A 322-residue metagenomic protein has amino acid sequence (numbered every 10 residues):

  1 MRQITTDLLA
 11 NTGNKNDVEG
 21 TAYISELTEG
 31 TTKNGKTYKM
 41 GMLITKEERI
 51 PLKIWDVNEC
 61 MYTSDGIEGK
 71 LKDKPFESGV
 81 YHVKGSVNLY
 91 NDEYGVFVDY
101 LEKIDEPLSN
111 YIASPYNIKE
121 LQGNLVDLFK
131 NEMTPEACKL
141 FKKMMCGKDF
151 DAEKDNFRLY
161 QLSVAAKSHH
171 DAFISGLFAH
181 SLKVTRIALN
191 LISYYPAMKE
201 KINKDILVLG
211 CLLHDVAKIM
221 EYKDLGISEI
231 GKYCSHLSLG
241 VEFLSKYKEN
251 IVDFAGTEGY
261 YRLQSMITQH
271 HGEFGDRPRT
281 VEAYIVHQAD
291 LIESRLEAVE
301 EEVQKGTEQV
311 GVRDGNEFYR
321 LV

Functional and structural regions predicted by a protein language model:
M1-T21: OB-fold nucleic-acid-binding modules
N16-G35: Structural detector for short beta-strands of small beta-barrel domains
D17-V18, N58-K84: Short nucleic-acid-contacting surface segments enriched for D/E, G, S/T with interspersed K/R
A22, V184, D290: Divalent metal-coordination and catalytic microenvironments
T32-C60: OB-fold (S1/OB) nucleic-acid-binding surfaces
K84-Y116: OB-fold/S1-family single-stranded nucleic acid-binding modules
S109-G231: Acidic/His-rich, divalent-metal-binding segments that scaffold phosphate/diphosphate chemistry
H169, F173, H180, Y194-K305: Divalent metal-dependent catalytic cores for phosphoryl transfer on phosphate-bearing substrates
